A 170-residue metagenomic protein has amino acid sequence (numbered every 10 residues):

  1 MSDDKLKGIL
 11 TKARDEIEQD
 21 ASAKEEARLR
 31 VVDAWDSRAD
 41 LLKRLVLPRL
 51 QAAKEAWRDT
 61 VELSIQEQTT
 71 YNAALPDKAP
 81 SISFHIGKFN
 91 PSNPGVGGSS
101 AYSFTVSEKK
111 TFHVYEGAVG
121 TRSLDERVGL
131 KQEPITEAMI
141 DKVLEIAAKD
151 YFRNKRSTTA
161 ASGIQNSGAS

Functional and structural regions predicted by a protein language model:
M1-E18, H113-S170: Intrinsically disordered, low-complexity regulatory regions enriched in serine/threonine/proline and acidic residues
I9, A27, R49, P94-V96 (+2 more regions): Alpha-helical protein-protein interaction elements
I9, E16-S64: Contiguous, amphipathic alpha-helical segments that mediate oligomerization or scaffolding in large protein assemblies
S22-L29, E55-Y71, D150-S170: Short glycine-rich, low-complexity/disordered patches
K43, I65, K110-F112, T159: Amphipathic alpha-helical interaction segments
L47-S81, I86-K88: Short, low-complexity, charged/polar segments at coil/turn and helix-coil boundaries
P76-M139: Intrinsically disordered, low-complexity regulatory segments enriched in Ser/Thr/Pro and charged residues
